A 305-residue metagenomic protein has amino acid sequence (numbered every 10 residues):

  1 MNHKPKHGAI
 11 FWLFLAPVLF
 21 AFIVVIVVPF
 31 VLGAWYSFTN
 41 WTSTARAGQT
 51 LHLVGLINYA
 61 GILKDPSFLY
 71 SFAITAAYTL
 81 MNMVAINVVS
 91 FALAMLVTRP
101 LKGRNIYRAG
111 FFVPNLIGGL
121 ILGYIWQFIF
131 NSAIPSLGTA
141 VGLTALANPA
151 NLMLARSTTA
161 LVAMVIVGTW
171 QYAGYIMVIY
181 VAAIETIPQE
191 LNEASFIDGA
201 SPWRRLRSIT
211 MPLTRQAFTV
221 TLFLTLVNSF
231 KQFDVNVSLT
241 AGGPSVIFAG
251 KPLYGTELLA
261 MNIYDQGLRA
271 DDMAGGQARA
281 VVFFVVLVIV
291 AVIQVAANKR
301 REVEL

Functional and structural regions predicted by a protein language model:
H3-L305: A structural signal for multi-pass alpha-helical bundles of membrane permease subunits that mediate small-molecule
